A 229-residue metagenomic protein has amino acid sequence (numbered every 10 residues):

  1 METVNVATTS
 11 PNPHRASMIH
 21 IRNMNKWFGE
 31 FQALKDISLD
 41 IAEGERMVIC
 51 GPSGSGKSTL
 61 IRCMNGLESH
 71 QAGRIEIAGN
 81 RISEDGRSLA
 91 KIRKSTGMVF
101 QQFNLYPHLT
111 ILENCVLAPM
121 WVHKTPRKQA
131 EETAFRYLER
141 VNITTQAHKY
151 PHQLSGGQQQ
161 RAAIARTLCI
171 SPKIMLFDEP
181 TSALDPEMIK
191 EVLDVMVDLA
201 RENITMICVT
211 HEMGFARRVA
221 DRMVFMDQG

Functional and structural regions predicted by a protein language model:
M1-P13: Pre-NBD coupling/linker segments of ABC/ABC-like ATPases
H14-R22, K26-Q228: ABC family nucleotide-binding domain
